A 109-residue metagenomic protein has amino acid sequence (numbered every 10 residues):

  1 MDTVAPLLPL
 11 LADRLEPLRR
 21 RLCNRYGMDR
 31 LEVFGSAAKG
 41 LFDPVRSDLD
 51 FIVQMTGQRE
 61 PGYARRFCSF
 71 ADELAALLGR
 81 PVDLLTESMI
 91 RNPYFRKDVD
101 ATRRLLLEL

Functional and structural regions predicted by a protein language model:
M1-E32, A38-V45, T56-L109: Catalytic core of pol beta-like nucleotidyltransferases
D50-V53: Short, aliphatic-rich beta-strand segments
